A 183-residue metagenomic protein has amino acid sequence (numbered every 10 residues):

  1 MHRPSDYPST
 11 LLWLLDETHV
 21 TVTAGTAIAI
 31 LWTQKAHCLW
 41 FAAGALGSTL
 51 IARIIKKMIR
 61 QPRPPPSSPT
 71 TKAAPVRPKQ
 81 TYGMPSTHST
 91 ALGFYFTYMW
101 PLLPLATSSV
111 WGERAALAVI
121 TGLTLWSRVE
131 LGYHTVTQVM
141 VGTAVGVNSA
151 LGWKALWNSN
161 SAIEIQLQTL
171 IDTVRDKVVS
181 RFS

Functional and structural regions predicted by a protein language model:
M1-I30, A36-G44, T49-Y82, T173-S183: N-terminal transmembrane-helix/juxtamembrane module of multi-pass inner/ER membrane proteins
A29-Q34, W100-P104: Structural signal for the C-terminal ends of transmembrane alpha-helices and the immediately following loop
S68-S183: Membrane-embedded catalytic cores of phosphoryl/pyrophosphoryl-handling enzymes
